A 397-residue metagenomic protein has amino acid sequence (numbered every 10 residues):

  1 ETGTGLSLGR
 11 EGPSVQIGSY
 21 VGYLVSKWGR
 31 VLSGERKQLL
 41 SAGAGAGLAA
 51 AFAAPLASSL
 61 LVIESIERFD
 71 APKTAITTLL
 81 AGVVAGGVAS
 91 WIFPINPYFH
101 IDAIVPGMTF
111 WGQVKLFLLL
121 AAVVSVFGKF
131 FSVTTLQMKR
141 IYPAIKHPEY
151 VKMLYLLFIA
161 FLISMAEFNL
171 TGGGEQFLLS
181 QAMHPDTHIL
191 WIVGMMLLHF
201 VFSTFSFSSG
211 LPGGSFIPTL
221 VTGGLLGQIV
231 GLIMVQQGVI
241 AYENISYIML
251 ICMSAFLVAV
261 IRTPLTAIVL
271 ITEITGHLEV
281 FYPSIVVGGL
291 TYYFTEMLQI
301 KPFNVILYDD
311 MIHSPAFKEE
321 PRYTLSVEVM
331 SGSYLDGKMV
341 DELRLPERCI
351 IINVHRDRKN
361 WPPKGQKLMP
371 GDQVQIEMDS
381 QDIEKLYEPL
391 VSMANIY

Functional and structural regions predicted by a protein language model:
E1-I312, P321, M330-S331, H355-R358 (+2 more regions): Alpha-helical transmembrane segments and immediately membrane-proximal extracytoplasmic
F317-E319: Structured cytosolic regulatory/catalytic domains appended to multi-pass membrane proteins
S331, D336-D382, L386: Cytosolic Rossmann-like ligand/nucleotide-binding regulatory domains
L386-Y397: Short, compositionally biased
